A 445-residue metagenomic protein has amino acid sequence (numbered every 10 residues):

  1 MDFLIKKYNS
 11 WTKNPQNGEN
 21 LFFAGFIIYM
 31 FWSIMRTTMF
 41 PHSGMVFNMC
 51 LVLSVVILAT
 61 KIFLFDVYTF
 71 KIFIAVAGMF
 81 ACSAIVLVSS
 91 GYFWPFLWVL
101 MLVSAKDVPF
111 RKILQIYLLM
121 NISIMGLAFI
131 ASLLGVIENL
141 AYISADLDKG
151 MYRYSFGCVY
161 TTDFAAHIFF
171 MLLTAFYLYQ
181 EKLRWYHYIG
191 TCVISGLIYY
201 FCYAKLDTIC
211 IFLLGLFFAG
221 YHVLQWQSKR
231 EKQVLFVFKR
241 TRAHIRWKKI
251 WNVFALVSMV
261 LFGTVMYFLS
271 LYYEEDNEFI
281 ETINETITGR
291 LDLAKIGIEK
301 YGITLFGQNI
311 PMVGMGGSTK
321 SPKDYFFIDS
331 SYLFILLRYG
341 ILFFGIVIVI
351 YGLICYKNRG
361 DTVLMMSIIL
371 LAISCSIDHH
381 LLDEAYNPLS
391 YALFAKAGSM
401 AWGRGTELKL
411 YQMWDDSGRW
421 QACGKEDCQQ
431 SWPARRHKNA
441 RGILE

Functional and structural regions predicted by a protein language model:
M1-F80, L178-E181, R230-R240, G403-E445: Transmembrane signal-anchor hairpin modules in multi-pass inner-membrane enzymes, especially those that act on
R36-F47, V88-W94, T161, H187-V223 (+2 more regions): Helix-loop-helix junctions and helix-breaking kinks within/between transmembrane helices of multi-pass membrane
F70-A81, Y177-F268, Y356-K357: Hydrophobic alpha-helical segments of polytopic membrane proteins
S104-A128: Interfacial loop-to-transmembrane-helix boundary motif in multi-pass membrane proteins
L134-Q180, K205-L206, S331-I335: Membrane-interface segments at transmembrane-helix junctions in multi-pass inner-membrane proteins
F279-Y339: Long extracytoplasmic/lumenal interhelical loops at the membrane interface of multi-pass membrane proteins
R338-A372, R404: Hydrophobic transmembrane alpha-helices and their immediate junctions
I368-A372, L382-W420, E445: Transmembrane alpha-helices of multi-pass inner-membrane enzymes
